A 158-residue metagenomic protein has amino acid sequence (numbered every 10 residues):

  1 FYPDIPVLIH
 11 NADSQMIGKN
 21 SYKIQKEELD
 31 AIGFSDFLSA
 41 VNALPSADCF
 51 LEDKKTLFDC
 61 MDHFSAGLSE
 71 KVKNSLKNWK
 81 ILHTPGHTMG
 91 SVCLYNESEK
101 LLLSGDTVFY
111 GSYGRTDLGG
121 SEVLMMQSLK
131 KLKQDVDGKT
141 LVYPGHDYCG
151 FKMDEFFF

Functional and structural regions predicted by a protein language model:
F1-E70: Active-site HxH/HxHxD metal-binding segment of metal-dependent hydrolases
C49, T56-F158: Metallo-beta-lactamase
